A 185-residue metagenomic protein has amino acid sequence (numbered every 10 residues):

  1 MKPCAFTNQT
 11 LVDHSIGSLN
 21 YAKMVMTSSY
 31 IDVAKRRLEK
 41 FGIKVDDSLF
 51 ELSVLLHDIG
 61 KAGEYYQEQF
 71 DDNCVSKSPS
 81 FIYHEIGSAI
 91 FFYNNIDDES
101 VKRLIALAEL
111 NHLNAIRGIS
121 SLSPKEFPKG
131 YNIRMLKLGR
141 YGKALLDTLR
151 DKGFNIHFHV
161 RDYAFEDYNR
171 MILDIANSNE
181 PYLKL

Functional and structural regions predicted by a protein language model:
M1-Q9: Catalytic zinc-binding patch centered on the HExxH motif and its immediate surroundings that defines zinc-dependent
K2, D13-L19, K23-V25, S29-L185: Accessory nucleic-acid engagement/destabilization modules that flank
